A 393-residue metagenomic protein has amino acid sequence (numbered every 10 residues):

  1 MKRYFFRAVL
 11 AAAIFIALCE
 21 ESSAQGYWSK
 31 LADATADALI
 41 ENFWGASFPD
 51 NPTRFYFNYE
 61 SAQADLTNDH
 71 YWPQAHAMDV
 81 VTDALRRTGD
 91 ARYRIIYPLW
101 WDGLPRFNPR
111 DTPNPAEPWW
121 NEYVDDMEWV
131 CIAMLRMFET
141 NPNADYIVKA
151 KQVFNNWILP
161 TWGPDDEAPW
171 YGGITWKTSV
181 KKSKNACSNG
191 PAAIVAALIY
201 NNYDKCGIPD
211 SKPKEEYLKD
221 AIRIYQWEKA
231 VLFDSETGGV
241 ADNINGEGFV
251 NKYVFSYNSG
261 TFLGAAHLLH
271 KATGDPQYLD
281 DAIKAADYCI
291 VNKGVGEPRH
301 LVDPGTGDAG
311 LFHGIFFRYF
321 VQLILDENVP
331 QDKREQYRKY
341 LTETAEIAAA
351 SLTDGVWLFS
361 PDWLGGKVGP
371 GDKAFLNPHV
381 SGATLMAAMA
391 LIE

Functional and structural regions predicted by a protein language model:
M1-Q25: Bacterial Sec-dependent N-terminal signal peptides
G26-V80, A84-D125, T140, K184 (+3 more regions): CBM-like carbohydrate-recognition segments
L85, F138-P142, Y200-G207, H270 (+4 more regions): Short coil/turn linking the two alpha-helices of tandem helical-hairpin repeats
R94-C206, L218-K219: Extended ligand-binding groove/face enriched in aromatic
R106, L159, N201, K229-A230 (+2 more regions): Amphipathic alpha-helical segments of tetratricopeptide repeats
N189, A196-I199, K214-L269: Active-site cradle of extracellular carbohydrate-active enzymes
N258-T273, Y278-G294: Oxyanion-binding "anion nests"
